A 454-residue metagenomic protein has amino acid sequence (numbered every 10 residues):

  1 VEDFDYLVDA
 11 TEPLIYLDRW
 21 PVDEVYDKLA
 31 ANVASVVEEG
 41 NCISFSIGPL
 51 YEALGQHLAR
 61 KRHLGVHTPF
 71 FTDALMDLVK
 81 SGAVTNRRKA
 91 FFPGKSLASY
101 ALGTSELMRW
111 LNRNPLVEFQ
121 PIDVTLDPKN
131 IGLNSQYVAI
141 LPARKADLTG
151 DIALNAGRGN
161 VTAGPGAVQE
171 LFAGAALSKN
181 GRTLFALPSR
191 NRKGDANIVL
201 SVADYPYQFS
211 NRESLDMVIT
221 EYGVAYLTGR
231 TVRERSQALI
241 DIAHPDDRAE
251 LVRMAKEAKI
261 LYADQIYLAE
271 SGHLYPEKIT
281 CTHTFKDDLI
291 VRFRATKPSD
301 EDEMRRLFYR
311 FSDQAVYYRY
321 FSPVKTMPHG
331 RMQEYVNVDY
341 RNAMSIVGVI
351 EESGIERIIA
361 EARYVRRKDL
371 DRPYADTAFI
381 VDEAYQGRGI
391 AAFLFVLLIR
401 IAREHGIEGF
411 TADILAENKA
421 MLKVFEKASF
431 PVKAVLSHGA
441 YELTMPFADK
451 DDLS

Functional and structural regions predicted by a protein language model:
V1-I266: Conserved phosphate- and dinucleotide-binding cores of soluble alpha/beta proteins, encompassing both enzyme active
E2, E12, E24, E38-E39 (+21 more regions): Glutamate identity and glutamate-enriched acidic tracts
T11, I15, A53, K89 (+10 more regions): A generic structural signal for ordered alpha-helices
V37-E38, I43, A175-T183, L268-H273 (+3 more regions): Short, charge-rich amphipathic segments
F70-F71, L171-A173, P245, Y267-L268 (+4 more regions): Short, charged/polar low-complexity linear motifs in solvent-exposed/disordered segments
L261-P276, L289: Intrinsic disorder at enzyme termini
L274-S454: Long, contiguous binding/interaction regions
